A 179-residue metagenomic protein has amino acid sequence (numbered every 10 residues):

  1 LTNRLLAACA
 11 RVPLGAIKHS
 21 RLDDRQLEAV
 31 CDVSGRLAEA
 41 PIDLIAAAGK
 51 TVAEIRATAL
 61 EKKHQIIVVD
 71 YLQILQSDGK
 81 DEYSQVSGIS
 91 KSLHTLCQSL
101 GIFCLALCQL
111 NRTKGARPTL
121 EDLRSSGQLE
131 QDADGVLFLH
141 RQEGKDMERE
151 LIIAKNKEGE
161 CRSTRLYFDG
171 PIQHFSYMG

Functional and structural regions predicted by a protein language model:
L1-K63, S77, T164-Y167: Cytosolic-facing regulatory segments adjacent to core modules
T2-N3, L44-I153, E158, H174: P-loop NTPase motor core
L22, L27, S125-Q128, P171-Q173 (+1 more regions): Short capping/connector residues at structural and topological boundaries
I153, E158-G179: NTP-binding/hydrolysis catalytic cores, primarily Walker-type P-loop NTPases
